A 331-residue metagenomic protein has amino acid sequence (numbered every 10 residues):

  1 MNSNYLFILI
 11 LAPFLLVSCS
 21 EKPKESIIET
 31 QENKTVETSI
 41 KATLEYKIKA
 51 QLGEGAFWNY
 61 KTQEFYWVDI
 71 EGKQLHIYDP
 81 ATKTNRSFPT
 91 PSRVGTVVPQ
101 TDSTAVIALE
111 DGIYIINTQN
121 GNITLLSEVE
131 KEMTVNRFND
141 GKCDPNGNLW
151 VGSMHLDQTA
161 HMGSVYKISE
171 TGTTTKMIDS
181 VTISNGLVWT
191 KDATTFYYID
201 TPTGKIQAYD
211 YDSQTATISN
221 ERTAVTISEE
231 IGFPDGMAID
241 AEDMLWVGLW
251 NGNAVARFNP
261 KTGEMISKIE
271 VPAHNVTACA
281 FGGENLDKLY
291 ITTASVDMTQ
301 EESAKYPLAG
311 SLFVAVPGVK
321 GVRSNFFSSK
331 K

Functional and structural regions predicted by a protein language model:
L15-S18: C-terminal motif of bacterial Sec signal peptides marking the signal peptidase cleavage site
S20-K22: Bacterial signal peptide processing site
T30-A50, Y78-K83, P89, S127-E128 (+4 more regions): A short helix->beta-strand "capping" segment at the edge of beta-propeller domains
I48-T62, P91-L109, E132-N148, M177-T195 (+2 more regions): Beta-rich, blade/repeat-based domains predominating in secreted/periplasmic proteins but also intracellular
N59-Y60, F65-I70, V106-D111, L149-T159 (+3 more regions): Conserved beta-strand positions in repeat-built beta-propeller and related beta-rich domains
Q74-H76, G112-Y114, G163-Y166, K205-Q207 (+2 more regions): A short loop-to-beta-strand structural motif that recurs across blades of beta-propeller domains
I123-D179: Hydrophobic alpha-helical segments and helix pairs
Y209-T217, V316-V322: Short loop/turn segments immediately following beta-strands, especially the blade-tip and inter-blade linker loops
